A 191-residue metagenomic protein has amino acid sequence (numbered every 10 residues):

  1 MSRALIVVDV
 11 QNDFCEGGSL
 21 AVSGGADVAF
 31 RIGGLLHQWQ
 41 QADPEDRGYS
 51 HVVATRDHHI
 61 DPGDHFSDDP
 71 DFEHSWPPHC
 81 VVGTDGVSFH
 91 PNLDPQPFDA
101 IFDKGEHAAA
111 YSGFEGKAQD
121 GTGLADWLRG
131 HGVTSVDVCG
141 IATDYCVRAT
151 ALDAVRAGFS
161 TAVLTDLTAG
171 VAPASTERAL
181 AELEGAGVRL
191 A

Functional and structural regions predicted by a protein language model:
M1-L5: Extreme N-terminal starter segment of soluble prokaryotic enzymes
V8, R56, T165: Active-site flanking residues adjacent to catalytic metal/cofactor-binding acidic residues
N12, I60, A169: Short, glycine/acidic-enriched loop or turn micro-motifs at the edges of active sites
C15-G24: Acidic/histidine-rich helix-loop elements that form or flank divalent-metal/phosphate-binding sites at the catalytic
F30-S135: Active-site alpha/beta core segments
L35-L36, Y145-R156: Histidine-anchored nucleotide/phosphate-binding helix
D137-G140, F159-P173: A short glycine-rich beta-strand->turn/loop micro-motif centered on a GG-aromatic cluster
R189-A191: Short acidic-hydrophobic, aromatic-tinged amphipathic segments that line or gate anion-handling sites
